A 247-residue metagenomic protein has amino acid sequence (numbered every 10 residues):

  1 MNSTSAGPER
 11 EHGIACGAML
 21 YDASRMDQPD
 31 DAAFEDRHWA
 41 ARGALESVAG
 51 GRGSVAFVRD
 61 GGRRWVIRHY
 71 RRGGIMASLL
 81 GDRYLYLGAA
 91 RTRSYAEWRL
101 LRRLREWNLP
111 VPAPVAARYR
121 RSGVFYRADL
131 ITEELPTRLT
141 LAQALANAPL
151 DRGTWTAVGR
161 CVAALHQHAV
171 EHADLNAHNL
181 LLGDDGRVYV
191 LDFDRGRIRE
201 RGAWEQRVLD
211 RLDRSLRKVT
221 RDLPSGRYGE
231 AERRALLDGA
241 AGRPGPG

Functional and structural regions predicted by a protein language model:
M1-E46: Juxta-kinase regulatory segment immediately upstream of eukaryotic protein kinase catalytic domains
D31-L139, A163-H168: Conserved ATP-binding subdomain of kinase catalytic cores across diverse folds
R64, R187-V188: Hydrophobic residues embedded in beta-strands of well-ordered beta-sheets
T140-P149: AlphaC helix of the protein kinase catalytic domain
G153-C161: Conserved alphaE helix
A169, D174, D192: Conserved catalytic-loop position in the HRD/HxD motif
L175-L182: Hydrophobic residue at the +6 position relative to the catalytic HRD Asp in the kinase catalytic loop
V188-G247: C-lobe/activation-segment region of protein kinase-like
